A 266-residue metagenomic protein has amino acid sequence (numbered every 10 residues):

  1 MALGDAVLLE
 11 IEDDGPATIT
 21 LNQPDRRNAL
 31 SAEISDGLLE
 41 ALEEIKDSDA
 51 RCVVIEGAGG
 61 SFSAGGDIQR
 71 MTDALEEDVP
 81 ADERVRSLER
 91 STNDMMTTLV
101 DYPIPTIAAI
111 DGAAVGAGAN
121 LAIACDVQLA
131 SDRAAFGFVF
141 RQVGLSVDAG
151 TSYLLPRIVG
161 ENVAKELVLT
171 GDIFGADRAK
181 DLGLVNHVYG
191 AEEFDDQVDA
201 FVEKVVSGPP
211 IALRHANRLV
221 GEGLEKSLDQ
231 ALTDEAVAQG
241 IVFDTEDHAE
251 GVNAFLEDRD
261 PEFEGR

Functional and structural regions predicted by a protein language model:
M1-A58, T97: Conserved CoA-thioester-binding segment of acyl-CoA-metabolizing enzymes
M1-T18, N22, R26, D172-V205 (+3 more regions): Amphipathic alpha-helical segments at domain termini/boundaries
I19, Q23, G37-L38, I55 (+6 more regions): Terminal peptide-recognition signature
G57-T98: Glycine- (often His-adjacent) and acidic-residue-rich active-site loop that binds/positions the CoA thioester
G60-A64, R70, A114-G116, G137 (+1 more regions): Short, active-site-adjacent cap segments at secondary-structure transitions
V100-I211, D244-T245: Crotonase-fold acyl-CoA enzyme core
L167, A179, L219-G223, A238-F243: Helix-loop "lid/cap" segments that line or gate small-molecule binding pockets
E235-A236, D247-H248, A254: Interdomain hinge/lid region at the active-site interface of Rossmann-like NAD(P)-dependent oxidoreductases
